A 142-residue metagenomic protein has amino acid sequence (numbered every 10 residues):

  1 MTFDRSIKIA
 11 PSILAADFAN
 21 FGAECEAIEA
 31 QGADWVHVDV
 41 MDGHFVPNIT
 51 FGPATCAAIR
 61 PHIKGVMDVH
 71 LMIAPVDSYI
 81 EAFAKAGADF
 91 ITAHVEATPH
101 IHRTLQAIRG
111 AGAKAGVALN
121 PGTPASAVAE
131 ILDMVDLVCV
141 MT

Functional and structural regions predicted by a protein language model:
M1-A15, G22-A23: N-terminal amphipathic alpha-helix/helix-capping segment at the start of soluble metabolic enzymes
R5-S6, D17-N20, H62, S78-A82 (+1 more regions): Conserved anion-binding
A10, H37, D68, T92 (+1 more regions): Structural detector of well-ordered beta-strand residues that form the stable sheet scaffold of enzyme domains
E26-A30, M41, T55-A57, M67-D68: PRPP-associated nucleotide enzymes
E26-D39, K85-G87: Catalytic domains of carbohydrate-active enzymes, especially glycoside hydrolases
W35-P53, V95, T142: Glycine-rich, proline-tolerant flexible connector loops at the mouths of alpha/beta enzymes
D42-P47, F51, L71-V76, A86: Short, charge-patterned binding micro-sites
I49-H70, Q106-G116: Alpha-helix-loop-beta-strand connector modules within alpha/beta enzyme cores
